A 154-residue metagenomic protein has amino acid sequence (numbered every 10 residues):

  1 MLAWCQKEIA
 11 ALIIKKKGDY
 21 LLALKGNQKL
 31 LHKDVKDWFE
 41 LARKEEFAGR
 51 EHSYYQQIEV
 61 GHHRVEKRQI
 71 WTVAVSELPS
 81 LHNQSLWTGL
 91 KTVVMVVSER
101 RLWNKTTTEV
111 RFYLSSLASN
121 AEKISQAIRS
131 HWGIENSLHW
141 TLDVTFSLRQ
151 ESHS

Functional and structural regions predicted by a protein language model:
M1-C5, Y20, Y113, I134-H139: Short, conserved catalytic/metal-binding motifs centered on acidic residues
W4-K25: A short alpha/beta connector and helix-capping loop motif
L12-K15, D37-F39, I128-W132, F146: Short, solvent-exposed amphipathic alpha-helical segments in soluble enzyme and RNA/protein-processing domains
D19-R129: An anionic, glycine-rich sequence signature occurring as long contiguous blocks
A127-S154: Basic, amphipathic alpha-helical segments enriched in Lys/Arg and hydrophobic/aromatic residues
